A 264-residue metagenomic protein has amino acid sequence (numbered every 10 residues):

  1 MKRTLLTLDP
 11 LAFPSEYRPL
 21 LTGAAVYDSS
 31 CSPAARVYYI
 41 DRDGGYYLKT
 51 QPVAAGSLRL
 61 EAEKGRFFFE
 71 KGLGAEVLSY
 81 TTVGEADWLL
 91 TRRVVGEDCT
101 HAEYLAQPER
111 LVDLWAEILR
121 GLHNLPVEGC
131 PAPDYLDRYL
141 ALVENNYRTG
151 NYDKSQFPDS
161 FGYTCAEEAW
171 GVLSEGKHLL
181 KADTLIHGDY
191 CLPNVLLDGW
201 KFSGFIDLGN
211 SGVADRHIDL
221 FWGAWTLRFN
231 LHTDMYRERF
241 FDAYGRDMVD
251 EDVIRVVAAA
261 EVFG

Functional and structural regions predicted by a protein language model:
L8-R18, N124-G188, V249: An alpha-helical support segment within catalytic cores of ATP-dependent transferases
A12, E63-F67, L114-G121, R138 (+5 more regions): Alpha-helical elements of Rossmann-like donor-binding domains used by nucleotide-donor carbohydrate transfer enzymes
R18-D28: Conserved N-terminal boundary motif of the eukaryotic protein kinase catalytic domain
Y27-P131: ATP-binding pocket architecture of kinase catalytic cores
S30, A34-R42, E168-I218: Active-site acidic catalytic loop and adjacent metal/ATP-binding pocket of ATP-dependent phosphoryl transfer enzymes
L111-L114, G162, R216: An acidic site on a long C-lobe helix of protein kinase domains
A182-L185, D198-R255, A259: Active-site Asp-x-Gly
E261-G264: Short hydrophobic/aromatic patches at helix-to-coil boundaries
